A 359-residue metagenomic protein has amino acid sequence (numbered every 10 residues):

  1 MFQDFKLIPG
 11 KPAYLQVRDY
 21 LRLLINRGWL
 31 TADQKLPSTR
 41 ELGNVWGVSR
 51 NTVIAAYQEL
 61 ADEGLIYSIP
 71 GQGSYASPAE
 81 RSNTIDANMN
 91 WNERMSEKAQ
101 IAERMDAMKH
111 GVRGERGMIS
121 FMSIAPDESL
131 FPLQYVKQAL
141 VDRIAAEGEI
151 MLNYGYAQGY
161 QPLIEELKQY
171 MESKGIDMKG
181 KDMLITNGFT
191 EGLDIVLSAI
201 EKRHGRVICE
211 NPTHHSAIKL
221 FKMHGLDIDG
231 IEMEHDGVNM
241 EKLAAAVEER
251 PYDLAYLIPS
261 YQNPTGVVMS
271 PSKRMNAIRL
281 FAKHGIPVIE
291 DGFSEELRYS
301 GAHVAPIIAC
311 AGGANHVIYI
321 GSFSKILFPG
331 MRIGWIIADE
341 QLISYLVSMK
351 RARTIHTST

Functional and structural regions predicted by a protein language model:
M1-V141, V347-S358: N-terminal basic, amphipathic alpha-helical segments
P70, G292-S294: Short strand-turn motif at the edge of the Rossmann-like AdoMet-binding core
S77-P78, A309-C310, G334-E340: Short beta-strand-to-turn element immediately C-terminal to the catalytic PLP-Schiff-base lysine in fold type I
R81, I124-E128, T190, H214 (+4 more regions): Short, solvent-exposed loop/turn segments at secondary-structure junctions
E147-H284, E296-L297, A302-A311: Conserved core of the PLP fold type I
H316-T359: PLP-dependent aminotransferase class I/II
